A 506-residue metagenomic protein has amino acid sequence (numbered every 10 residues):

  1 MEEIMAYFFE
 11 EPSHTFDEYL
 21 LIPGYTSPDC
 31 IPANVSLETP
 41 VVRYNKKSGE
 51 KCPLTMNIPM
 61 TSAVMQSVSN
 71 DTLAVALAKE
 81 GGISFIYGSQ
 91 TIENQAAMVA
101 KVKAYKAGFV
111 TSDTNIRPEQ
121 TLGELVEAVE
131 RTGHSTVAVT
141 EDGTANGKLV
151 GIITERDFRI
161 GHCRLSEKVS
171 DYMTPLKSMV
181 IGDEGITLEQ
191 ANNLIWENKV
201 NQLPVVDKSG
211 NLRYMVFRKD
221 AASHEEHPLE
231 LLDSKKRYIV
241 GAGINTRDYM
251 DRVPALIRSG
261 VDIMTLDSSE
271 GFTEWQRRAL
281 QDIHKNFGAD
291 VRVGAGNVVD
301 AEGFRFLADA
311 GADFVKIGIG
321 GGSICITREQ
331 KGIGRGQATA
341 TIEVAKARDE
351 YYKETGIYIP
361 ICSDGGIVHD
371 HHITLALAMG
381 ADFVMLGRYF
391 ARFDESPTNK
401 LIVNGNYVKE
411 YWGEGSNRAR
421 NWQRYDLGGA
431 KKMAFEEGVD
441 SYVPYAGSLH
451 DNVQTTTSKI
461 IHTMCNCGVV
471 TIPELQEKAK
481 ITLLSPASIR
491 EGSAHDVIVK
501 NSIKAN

Functional and structural regions predicted by a protein language model:
M1-Y25, T114-I116, I181-D183, E189-N193 (+3 more regions): Alpha/beta catalytic cores of nucleotide-metabolism and tRNA/nucleoside-modifying enzymes
A33-M56, A63-M65, N94-H134, V139-D142 (+5 more regions): Bateman/CBS regulatory modules and CBS-like beta-alpha motifs in cytosolic regions of diverse proteins
G49-P53, A78, K103, V126-E130 (+7 more regions): Surface-exposed amphipathic alpha-helices with a cationic face
P53-S62, G108-D113, L176, D233-A242 (+3 more regions): Short beta-strand/loop segments at the ligand-binding rim of alpha/beta enzyme cores
T72-V75, Y249-S259, V293, V299-I317 (+1 more regions): Catalytic cores of alpha/beta
K79-N94, V261-T273, D313-K331, I367-L401: Glycine-rich phosphate-binding active-site loops on the catalytic face of alpha/beta enzymes
F85-Q90, T114-R117, T136-T140, I181-D183 (+6 more regions): Catalytic beta/alpha-barrel core
Q90-A100, N146, G161-S166, N211-L231 (+5 more regions): Active-site-adjacent beta->alpha loops and helix N-cap segments on the catalytic face of soluble alpha/beta enzymes
